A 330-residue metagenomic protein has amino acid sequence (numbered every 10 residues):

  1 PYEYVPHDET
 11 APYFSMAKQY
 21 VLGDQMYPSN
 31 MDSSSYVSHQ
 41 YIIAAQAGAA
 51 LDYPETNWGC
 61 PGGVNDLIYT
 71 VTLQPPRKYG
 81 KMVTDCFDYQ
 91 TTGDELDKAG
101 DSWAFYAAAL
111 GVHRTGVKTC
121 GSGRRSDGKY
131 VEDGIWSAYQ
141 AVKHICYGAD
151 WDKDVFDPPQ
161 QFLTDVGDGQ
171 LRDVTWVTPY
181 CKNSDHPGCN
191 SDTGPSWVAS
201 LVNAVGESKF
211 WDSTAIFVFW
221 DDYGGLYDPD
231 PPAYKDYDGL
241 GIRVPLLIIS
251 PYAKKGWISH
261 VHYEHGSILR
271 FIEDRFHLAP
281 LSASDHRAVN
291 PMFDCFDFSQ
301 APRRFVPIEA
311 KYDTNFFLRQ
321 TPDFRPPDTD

Functional and structural regions predicted by a protein language model:
P1-D330: N-terminal pro-sequences and low-complexity stem/linker regions of secreted or lumenal proteins
